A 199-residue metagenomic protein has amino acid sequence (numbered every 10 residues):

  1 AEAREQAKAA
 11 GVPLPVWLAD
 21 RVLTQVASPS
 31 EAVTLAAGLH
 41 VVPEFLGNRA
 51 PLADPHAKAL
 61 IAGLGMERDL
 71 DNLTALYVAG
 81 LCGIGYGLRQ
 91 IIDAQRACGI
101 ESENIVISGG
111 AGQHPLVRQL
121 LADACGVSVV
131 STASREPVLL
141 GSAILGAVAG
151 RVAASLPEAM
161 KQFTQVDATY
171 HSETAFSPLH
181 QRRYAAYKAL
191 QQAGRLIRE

Functional and structural regions predicted by a protein language model:
A1-A50, M160: A short helix-loop
A1-A9, G150-E199: Acidic, glycine/GT-rich loop-and beta-edge segments that sit at the periphery of enzyme/chaperone cores
V16, D20, T74, V78 (+3 more regions): Electropositive phosphate-/nucleotide-binding environments in soluble metabolic enzymes
V26-L140: Activation-segment/catalytic-loop signature of the eukaryotic protein kinase fold
R96, A147-R151: Hydrophobic/aromatic-lined pockets within catalytic cores
L140-A147: Short, small-residue alpha-helix embedded
